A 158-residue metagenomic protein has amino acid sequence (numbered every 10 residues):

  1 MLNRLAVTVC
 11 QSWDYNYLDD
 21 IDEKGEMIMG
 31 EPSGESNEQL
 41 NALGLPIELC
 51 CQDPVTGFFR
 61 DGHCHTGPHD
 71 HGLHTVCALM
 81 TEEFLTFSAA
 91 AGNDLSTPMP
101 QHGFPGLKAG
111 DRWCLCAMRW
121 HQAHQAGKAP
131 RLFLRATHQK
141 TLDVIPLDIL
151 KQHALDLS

Functional and structural regions predicted by a protein language model:
Q11-E23: Short, positively charged and aromatic/hydrophobic N-terminal segments
I28-E83, L155-D156: Extended boundary segments
L79-D94: Short, basic/aromatic beta-hairpin or loop at an interaction surface
S96-G103: Short alpha-helix capping/helix-loop boundary micro-motifs
W120-D143: Short, compositionally biased
Q139-S158: Glycine- and charge-enriched low-complexity intrinsically disordered segments
